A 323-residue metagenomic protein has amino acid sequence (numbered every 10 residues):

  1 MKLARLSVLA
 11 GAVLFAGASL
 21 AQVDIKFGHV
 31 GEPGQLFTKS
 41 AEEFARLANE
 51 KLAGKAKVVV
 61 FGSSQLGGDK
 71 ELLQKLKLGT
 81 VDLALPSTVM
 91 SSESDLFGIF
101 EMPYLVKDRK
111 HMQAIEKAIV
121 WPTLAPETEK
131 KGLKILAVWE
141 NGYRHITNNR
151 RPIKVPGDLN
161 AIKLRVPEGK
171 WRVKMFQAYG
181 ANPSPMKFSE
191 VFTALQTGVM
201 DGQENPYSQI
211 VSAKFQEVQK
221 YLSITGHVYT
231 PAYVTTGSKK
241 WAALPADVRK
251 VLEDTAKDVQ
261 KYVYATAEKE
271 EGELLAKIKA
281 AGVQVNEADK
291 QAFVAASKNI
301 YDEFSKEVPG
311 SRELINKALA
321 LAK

Functional and structural regions predicted by a protein language model:
M1-L9: Bacterial N-terminal signal peptides that target proteins for export
G11-L14: Repetitive helical segments and hydrophobic/amphipathic motifs
A16-A18: N-terminal signal peptide c-region/cleavage motif recognized by signal peptidases
Q22-H111, K117-K323: N-terminal secretory/targeting leader peptides
